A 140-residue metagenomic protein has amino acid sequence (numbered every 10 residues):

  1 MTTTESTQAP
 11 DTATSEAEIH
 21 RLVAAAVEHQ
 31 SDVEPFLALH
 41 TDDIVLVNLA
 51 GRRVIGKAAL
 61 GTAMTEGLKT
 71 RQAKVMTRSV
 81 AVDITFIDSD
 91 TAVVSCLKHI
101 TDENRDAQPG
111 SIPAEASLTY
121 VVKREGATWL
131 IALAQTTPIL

Functional and structural regions predicted by a protein language model:
M1-D42: Short, low-complexity N-terminal intrinsically disordered segments enriched in polar/charged residues
T2-T3, E115-L140: Short beta-strand edge/turn micro-motifs at domain boundaries
A24, T91-V93, E115-S117: Intrinsic-disorder/low-complexity, polar/charged segments enriched in Ser/Thr/Lys/Arg/Asp/Glu/Gln
V33-D90, L97, I112-P113: A solvent-exposed, acidic/Ser-Thr-rich amphipathic alpha-helical stretch
L46, V94, I131-L133: Short hydrophobic/aromatic-rich beta-strand segments that constitute the beta-sheet cores of beta-sandwich/beta-barrel
I84-V93, V122-L130: A short, structured loop/turn motif at beta-sheet edges
C96-E103: Generic short beta-strand segments
D106-A107: Extracellular loop and loop/strand-boundary signature of outer-membrane beta-barrel proteins
